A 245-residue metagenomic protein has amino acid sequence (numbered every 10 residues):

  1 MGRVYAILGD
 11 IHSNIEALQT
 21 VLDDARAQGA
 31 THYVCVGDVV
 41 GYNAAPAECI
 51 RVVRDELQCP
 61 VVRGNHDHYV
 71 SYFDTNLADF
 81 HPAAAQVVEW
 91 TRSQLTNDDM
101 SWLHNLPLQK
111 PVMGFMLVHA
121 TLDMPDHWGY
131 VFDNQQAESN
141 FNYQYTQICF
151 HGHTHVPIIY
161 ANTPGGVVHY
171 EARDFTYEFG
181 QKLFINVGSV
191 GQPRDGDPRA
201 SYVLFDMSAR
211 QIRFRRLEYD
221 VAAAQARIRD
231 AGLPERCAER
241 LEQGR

Functional and structural regions predicted by a protein language model:
M1-A6, P111-L117, E178-L183: Beta-strand-turn-beta hairpins that frame and shape the catalytic cleft of phosphate-ester-processing enzymes
M1-C59: N-terminal active-site segment of His-dependent metallophosphoesterases
L8-G9, Y33-D38, P60-N65, V118 (+2 more regions): Active-site neighborhood of phospho(di)ester-bond hydrolases with catalytic His/Asp-centered motifs
H12-A17, G41-A44, D67-S71, D123-P125 (+2 more regions): Active-site environment of divalent metal-dependent phosphoester hydrolases
V52, E56-V118, M124-Y145: Active-site neighborhood of divalent metal-dependent phosphoester bond hydrolases
Q109-P111, P157-A161, S201-F205: Short beta-strand scaffold segments in enzyme catalytic cores
N134-F175, G180-F184: Anionic-ligand binding region
T163-R245: Acidic, His/Gly-rich catalytic cores of divalent-metal-dependent hydrolytic chemistry
